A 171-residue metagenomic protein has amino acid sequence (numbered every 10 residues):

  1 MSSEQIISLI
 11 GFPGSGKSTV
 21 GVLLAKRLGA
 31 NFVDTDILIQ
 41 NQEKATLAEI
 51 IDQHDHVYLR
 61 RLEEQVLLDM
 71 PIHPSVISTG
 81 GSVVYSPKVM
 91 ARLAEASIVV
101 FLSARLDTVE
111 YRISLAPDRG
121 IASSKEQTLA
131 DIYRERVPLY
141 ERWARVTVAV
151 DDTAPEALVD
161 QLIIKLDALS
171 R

Functional and structural regions predicted by a protein language model:
M1-S3, T19, L23, R27 (+1 more regions): NTP-dependent small-molecule kinase module
I6: Walker A (P-loop) ATP-phosphate-binding motif of ABC ATPase nucleotide-binding domains
L9: Hydrophobic anchor at the beta1->P-loop junction of P-loop NTPases
F12: P-loop (Walker A) phosphate-binding loop of NTP-binding proteins
G16: Conserved glycine(s) of the Walker
T35-V83, P87-A94: ATP-dependent small-molecule kinase phosphotransfer cores that center on conserved nucleotide phosphate-binding segments
G81-V83, R105-D107, T153: Short glycine-rich anion-binding loops that position phosphate/pyrophosphate groups of nucleotides and phosphorylated
E95-P138: A glycine- and Lys/Arg-enriched "phosphate-lid" helix/loop adjacent to the NTP-binding pocket of small-molecule kinases
